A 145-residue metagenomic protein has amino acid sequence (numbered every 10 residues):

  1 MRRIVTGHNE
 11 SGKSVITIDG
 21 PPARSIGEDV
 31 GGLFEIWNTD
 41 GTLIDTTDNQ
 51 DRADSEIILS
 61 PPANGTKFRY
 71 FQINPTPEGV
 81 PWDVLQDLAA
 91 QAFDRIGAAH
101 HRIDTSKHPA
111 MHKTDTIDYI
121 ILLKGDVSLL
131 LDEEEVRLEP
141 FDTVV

Functional and structural regions predicted by a protein language model:
M1-E56: N-terminal leader/capping segments at the start of a protein or of a new domain
V5, W37-N38, R69-F71, I120: Residues in well-ordered beta-strands of folded domains
P21, F68-D115, E134: Conserved short histidine dyad/triad with adjacent acidic residue
G41-L59, A63-Q72, E78-D83, Q91: Terminal, intrinsically disordered low-complexity segments enriched in charged/polar and proline residues
H108-D142: A short beta-strand-loop-beta hairpin characteristic of the jelly-roll/cupin
